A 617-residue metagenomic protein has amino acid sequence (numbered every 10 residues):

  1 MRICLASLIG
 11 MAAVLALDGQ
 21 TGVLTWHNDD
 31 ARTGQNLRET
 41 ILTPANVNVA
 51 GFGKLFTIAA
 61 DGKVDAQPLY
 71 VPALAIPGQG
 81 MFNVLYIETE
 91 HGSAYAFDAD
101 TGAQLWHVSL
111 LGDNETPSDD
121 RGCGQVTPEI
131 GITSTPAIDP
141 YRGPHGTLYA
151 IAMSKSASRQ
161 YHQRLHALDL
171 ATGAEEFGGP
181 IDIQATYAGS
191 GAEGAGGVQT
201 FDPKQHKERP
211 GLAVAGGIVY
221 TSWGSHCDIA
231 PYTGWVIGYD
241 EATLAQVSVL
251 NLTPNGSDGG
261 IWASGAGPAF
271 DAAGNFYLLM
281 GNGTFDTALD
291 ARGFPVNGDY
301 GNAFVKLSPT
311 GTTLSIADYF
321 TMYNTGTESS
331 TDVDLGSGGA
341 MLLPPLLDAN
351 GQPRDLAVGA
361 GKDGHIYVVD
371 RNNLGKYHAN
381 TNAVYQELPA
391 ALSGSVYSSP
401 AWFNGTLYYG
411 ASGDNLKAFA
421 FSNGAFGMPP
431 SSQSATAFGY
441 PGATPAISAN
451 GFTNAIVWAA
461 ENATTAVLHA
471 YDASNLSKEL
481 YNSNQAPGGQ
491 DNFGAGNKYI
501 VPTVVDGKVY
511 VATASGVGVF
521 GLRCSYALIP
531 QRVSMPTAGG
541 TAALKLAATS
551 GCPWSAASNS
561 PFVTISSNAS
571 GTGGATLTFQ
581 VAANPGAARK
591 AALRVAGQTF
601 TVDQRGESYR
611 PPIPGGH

Functional and structural regions predicted by a protein language model:
C4-A16: Bacterial N-terminal signal peptides
T21-L347, Q352-Y377, S393-F419, G442-A449 (+2 more regions): Mobile, glycine-rich extracellular loop/lid and propeptide segments that shape or gate substrate/ligand access
P502, L528, L544-L546, A556 (+4 more regions): Extracellular/surface recognition and adhesion modules
S525-L528, S550-T576: Surface-exposed binding patches on compact interaction domains or structured appendages
S525-Q531, T564, R610-G616: Proline-enriched interdomain boundary motifs that mark the N-terminal boundary and often initiate the first structured
I529-S555, R605: Solvent-exposed, low-complexity, repeat-rich "mucin-like" stalks and linkers
L577, A587-G597: A short beta-strand micro-motif common to beta-rich folds, especially ectodomain repeats
Q598-E607: C-terminal edge beta-strand
